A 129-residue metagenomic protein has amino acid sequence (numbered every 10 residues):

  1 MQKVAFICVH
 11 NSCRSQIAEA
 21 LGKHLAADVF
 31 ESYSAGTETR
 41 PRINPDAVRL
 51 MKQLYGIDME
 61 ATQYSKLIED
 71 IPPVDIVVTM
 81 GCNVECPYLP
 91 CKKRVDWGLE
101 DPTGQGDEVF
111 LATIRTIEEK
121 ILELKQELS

Functional and structural regions predicted by a protein language model:
M1-S129: Short polar/charged helix/loop
